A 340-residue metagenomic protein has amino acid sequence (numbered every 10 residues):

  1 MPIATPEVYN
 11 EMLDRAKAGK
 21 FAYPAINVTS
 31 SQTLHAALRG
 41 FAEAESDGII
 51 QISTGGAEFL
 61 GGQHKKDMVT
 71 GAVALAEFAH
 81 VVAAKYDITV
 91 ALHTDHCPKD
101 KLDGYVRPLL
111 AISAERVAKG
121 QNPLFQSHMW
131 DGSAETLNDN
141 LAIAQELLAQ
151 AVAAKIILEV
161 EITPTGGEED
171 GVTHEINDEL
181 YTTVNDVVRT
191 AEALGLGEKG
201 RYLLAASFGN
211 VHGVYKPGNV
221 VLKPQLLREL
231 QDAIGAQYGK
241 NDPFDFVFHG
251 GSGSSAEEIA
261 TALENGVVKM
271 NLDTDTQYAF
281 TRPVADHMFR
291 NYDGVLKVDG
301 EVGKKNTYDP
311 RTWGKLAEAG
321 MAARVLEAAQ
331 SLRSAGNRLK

Functional and structural regions predicted by a protein language model:
M1-P24: N-terminal amphipathic alpha-helix/helix-capping segment at the start of soluble metabolic enzymes
E7-R15, S31-D87, K99-D242, A256-T261 (+1 more regions): Alpha/beta enzyme core
A25-N27, I49-Q51, A91-H93: Short, conserved beta-strand segments within well-ordered enzyme catalytic domains that often line or immediately flank
I26-N27, S133, I176-E179, K216-N219 (+3 more regions): Glycine- and other small-residue-rich loops at beta-strand/loop junctions that grip anionic moieties
V28, L92-P98, F244-S254: Glycine-rich beta-to-alpha transition loops that act as phosphate-gripper elements at the mouths of alpha/beta enzyme
A83-A84, V211, K216, L226 (+2 more regions): Catalytic-face loop-and-helix region of soluble metabolic enzyme cores
R290-K340: Extended, intrinsically disordered, low-complexity segments
